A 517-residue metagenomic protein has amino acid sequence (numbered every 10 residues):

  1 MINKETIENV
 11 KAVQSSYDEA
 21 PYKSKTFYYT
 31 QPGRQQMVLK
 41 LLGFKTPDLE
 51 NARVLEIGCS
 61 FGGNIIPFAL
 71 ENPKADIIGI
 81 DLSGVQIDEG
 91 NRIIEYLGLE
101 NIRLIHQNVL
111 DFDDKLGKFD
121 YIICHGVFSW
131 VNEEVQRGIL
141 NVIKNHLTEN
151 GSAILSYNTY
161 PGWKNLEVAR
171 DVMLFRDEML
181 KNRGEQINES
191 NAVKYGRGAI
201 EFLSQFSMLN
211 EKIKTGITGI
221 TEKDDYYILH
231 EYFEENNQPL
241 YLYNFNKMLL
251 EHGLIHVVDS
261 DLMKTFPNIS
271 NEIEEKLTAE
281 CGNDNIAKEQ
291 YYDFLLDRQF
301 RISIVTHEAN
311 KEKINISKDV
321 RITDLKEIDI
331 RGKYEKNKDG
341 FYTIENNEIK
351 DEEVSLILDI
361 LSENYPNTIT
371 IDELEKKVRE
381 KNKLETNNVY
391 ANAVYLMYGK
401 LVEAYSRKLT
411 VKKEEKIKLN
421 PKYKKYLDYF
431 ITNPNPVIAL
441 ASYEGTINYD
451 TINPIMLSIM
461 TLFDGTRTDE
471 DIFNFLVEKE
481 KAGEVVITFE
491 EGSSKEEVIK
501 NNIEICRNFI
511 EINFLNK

Functional and structural regions predicted by a protein language model:
E19, F27-A52: Conserved alpha-helix/loop element of class I SAM-dependent methyltransferases that forms part of the SAM/SAH-binding
F61-K74: Conserved SAM-binding loop of SAM-dependent methyltransferases across substrates and taxa, primarily the Class I
S83: Conserved SAM/SAH-binding beta-strand->alpha-helix loop
G98-V109: Conserved SAM-binding strand-loop segment of SAM-dependent methyltransferases
D114-Y121: A short acidic, Gly/Pro-enriched loop at the edge of an enzyme's catalytic core that lines a small-molecule cofactor
R137-E149: A short glycine-rich, Lys/Arg-flanked "PGG" loop and its adjoining helix->strand segment in the class I
L155-R183, G196-Q205: Conserved class I S-adenosyl-L-methionine
P267-N310, T343-K517: Long, charge-rich, low-complexity alpha-helical segments
